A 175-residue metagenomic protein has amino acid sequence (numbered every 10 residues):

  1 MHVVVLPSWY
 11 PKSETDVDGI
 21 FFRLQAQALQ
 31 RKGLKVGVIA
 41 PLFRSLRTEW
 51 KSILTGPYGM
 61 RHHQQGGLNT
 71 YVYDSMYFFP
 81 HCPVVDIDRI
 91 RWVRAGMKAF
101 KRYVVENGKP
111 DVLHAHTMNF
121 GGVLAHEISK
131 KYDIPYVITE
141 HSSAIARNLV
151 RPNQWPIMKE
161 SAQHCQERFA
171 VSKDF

Functional and structural regions predicted by a protein language model:
M1-G66: N-terminal subdomain of nucleotide-sugar transferases
P11-S13, I134-P152, H164-E167: A short, histidine- and acid-enriched strand-loop-helix "catalytic/donor-clamping" loop that lines the nucleotide-sugar
D18, P41, H116-T117, A170-S172: Replace "coordinates the UDP/GDP/TDP-sugar" with "coordinates nucleotide-activated sugar donors
L24-Q25, P152-R168: Membrane-proximal helix-turn-helix segments that form the acceptor-binding/catalytic region of lipid-linked
G37, H164-K173: A short beta-strand/loop micro-motif in the catalytic core of glycosyltransferases that engages the nucleotide-sugar
G37-N107: A conserved catalytic-core segment of Leloir-type glycosyltransferases
F100-G121, I134-V137: Short N-terminal targeting/anchoring amphipathic segment
F120, D174-F175: Alpha-helix capping/helix-boundary segments
